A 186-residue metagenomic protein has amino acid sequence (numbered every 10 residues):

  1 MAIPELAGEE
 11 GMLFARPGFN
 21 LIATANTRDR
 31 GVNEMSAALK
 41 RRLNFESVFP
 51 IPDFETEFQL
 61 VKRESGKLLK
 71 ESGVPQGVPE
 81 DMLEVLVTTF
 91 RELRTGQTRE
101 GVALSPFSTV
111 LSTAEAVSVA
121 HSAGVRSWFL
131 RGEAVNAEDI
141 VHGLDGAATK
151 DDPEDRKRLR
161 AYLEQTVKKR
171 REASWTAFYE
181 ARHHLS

Functional and structural regions predicted by a protein language model:
M1-S72, R126: Canonical AAA+ ATPase core
E5, R16, N20, T24 (+6 more regions): Generic alpha-helix detector with strongest preference for long hydrophobic helices that associate with membranes
R16, S36, P52-D53, P79 (+3 more regions): Helix N-cap and loop-to-helix transition residues
A25-R41, F45, S72-T95, R99-T109 (+1 more regions): A broadly tuned preference for mixed-charge, low-complexity surface segments
D29-V32, S36-R42, V110-A114, H121 (+2 more regions): Residue-level signal for functionally critical sites in structured catalytic/ligand-binding pockets
L43, E57-V61, S65, S108 (+3 more regions): Charge-rich, low-complexity amphipathic helices in intrinsically disordered tails/linkers adjacent to domains
F58-V61, S65-D139: Conserved AAA+ ATPase small/helical "lid" subdomain
W128-S186: C-terminal engagement/docking regions of AAA+ P-loop ATPases
